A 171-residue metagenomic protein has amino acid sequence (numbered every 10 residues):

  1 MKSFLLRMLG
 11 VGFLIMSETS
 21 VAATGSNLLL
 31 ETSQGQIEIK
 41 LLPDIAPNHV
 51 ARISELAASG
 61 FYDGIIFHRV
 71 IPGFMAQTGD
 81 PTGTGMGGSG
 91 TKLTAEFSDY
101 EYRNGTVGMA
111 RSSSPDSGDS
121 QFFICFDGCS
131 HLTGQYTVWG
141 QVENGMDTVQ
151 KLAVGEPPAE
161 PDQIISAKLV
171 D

Functional and structural regions predicted by a protein language model:
M1-S3: N-terminal secretory signal peptides that target proteins for export/translocation
L5-L6, G12-D171: Cyclophilin-like peptidyl-prolyl cis-trans isomerases
